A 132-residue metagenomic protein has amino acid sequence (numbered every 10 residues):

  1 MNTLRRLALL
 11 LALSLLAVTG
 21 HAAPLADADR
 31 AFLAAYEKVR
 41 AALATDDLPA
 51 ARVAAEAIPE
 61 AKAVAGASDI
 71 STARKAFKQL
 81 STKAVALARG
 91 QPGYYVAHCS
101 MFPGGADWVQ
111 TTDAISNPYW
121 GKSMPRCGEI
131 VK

Functional and structural regions predicted by a protein language model:
M1-L11: Bacterial N-terminal signal peptides that target proteins for export
L10-K132: Intrinsically disordered, low-complexity terminal tails/loops enriched in metal-binding residues
